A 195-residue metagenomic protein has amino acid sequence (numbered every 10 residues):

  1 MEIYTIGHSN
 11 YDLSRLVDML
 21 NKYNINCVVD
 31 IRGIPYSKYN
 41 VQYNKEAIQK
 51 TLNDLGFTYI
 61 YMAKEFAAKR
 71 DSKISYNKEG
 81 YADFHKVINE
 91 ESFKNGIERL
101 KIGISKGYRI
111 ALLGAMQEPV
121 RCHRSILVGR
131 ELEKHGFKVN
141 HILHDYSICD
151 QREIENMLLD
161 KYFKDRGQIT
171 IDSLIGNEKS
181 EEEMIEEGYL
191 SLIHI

Functional and structural regions predicted by a protein language model:
M1-N10, E65-K69, K73-S92: Acidic/glycine-enriched edge-of-secondary-structure segments
Y4-S9, C27-S37, Y61-K64, N140-Y146: A short beta-strand-loop structural module common to alpha/beta enzyme folds
N10-L20: Short, acidic/polar
K38-E79: Short, surface-exposed acidic-centric catalytic microdomains
S75-C122: Internal catalytic-core helix/loop-beta-alpha segment that presents or stabilizes conserved functional determinants
C122-E133: Short Gly/Thr/Asp-enriched flexible loops that form oxyanion-binding sites at enzyme active sites
E133-L159: Short, flexible loop segments at boundaries between secondary-structure elements
I193-I195: Conserved small/polar residues in nucleotide/adenosyl-binding loops
